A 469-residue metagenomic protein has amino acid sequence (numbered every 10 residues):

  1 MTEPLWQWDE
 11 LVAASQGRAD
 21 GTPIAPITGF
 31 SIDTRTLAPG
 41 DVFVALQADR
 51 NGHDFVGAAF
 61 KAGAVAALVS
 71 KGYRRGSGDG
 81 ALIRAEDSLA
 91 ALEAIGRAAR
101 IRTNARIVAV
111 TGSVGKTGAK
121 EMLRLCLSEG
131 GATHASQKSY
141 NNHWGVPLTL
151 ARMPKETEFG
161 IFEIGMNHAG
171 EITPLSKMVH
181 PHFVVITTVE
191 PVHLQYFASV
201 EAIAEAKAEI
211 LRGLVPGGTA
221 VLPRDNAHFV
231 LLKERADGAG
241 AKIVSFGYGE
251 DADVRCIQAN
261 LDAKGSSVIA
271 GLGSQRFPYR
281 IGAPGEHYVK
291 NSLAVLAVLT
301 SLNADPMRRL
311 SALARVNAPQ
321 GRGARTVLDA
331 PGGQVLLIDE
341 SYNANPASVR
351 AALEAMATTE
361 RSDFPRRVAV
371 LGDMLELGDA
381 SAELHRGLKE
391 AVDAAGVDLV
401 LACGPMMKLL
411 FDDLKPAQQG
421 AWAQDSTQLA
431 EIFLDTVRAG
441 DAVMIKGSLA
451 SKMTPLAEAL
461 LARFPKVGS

Functional and structural regions predicted by a protein language model:
M1-A94, A98, E390-A391, A395 (+1 more regions): N-terminal leader/targeting and accessory segments in enzymes
L11, D41, A59, I95 (+15 more regions): Residue-level signal for inorganic ion chemistry
A48-R50, P319, S341-W422, V467-S469: Active-site beta-alpha connecting loops in nucleotide-dependent enzymes
V56-G57, L92, I172, K207 (+5 more regions): Generic hydrophobic/aromatic pocket-lining and core-packing "Φ" positions
Y73-G78, V185-L336, T358, F364-P365 (+4 more regions): Acidic, Mg2+-coordinating active-site environments of NTP-dependent enzymes
I83-D87, G420-L429: Short acidic-hydrophobic, aromatic-tinged amphipathic segments that line or gate anion-handling sites
A91-R224, V230-A239, L272, D435 (+1 more regions): Phosphate-binding loop of NTP-binding sites
V110, K116, L127, Q320-A324 (+2 more regions): ATP-dependent carboxylate/acyl-activation modules
